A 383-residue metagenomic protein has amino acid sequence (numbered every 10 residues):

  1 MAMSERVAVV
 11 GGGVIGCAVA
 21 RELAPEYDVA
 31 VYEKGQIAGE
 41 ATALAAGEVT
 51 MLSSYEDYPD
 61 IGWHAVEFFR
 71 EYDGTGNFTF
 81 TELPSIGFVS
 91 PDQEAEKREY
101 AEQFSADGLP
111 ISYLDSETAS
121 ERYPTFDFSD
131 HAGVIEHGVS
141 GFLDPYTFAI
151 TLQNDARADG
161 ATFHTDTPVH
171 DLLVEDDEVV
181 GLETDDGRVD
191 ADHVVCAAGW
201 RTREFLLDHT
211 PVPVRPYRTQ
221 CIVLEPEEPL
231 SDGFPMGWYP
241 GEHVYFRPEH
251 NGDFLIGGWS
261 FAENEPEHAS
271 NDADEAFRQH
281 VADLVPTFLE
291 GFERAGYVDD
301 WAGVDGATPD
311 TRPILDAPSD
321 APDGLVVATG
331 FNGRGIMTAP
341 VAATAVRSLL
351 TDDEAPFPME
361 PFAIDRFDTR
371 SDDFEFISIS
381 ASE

Functional and structural regions predicted by a protein language model:
A2-I15, A30: Beta1/beta-strand and adjacent pyrophosphate-binding region of the FAD-binding site in flavoprotein oxidoreductases
A8-V10, L182, R188-R201, A343: Short hydrophobic core segments
R21-L23, E48-V49, F78-F80, R188-V189 (+1 more regions): Active-site substrate-recognition segment that forms the wall of the catalytic cavity or substrate channel
A24-A43: Glycine-rich FAD pyrophosphate-binding loop
A46-R122, H243-Y245: Dinucleotide-binding Rossmann-like beta1-alpha1 core, especially the glycine-rich loop that anchors the ADP
T79-G87, D107, Y113-S116, S120-T151 (+3 more regions): Helix-loop-beta segment of a Rossmann-like dinucleotide-binding subdomain
V134-D192: Helical element adjacent to the flavin cofactor pocket in flavoenzyme catalytic cores
L289-E383: C-terminal catalytic lobe of FAD-dependent flavoproteins
